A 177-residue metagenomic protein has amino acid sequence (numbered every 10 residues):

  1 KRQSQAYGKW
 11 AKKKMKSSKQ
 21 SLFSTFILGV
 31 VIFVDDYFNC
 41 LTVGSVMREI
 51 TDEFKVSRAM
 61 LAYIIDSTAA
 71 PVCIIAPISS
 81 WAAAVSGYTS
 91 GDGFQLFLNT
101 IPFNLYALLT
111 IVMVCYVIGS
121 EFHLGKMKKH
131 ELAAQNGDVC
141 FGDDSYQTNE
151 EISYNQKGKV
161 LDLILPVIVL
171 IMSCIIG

Functional and structural regions predicted by a protein language model:
K1-A62: Membrane-embedded alpha-helical segments and adjacent helix-loop junctions characteristic of multi-pass solute
R2-S4, G87-G91, S120-H123, I175-G177: Transmembrane helix-loop junctions in multi-pass membrane proteins
L22-T25, A59-S67, Q156-V167: Alpha-helical transmembrane segments and their helix-start/interface "positive-inside/aromatic belt" motifs in integral
I27-F38, T68-V72, V112, I168 (+1 more regions): Hydrophobic alpha-helical transmembrane segments of multi-pass membrane proteins
D52-A76, A107-V112: Internal, well-ordered domain-core segments that constitute the primary functional module of diverse proteins
I78-Y106: Transmembrane alpha-helical segments and their short flanking loops that form helix-hairpins/helix-helix interfaces
T110-G177: Long, contiguous bundles of hydrophobic transmembrane helices that form the permeation core of multi-pass
